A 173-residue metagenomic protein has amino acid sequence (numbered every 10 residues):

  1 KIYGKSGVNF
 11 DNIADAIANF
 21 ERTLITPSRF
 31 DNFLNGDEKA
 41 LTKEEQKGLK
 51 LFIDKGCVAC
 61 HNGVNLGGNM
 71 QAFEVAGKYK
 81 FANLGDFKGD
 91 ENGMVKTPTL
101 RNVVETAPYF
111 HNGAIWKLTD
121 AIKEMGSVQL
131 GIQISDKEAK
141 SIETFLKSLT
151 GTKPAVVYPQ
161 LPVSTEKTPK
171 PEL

Functional and structural regions predicted by a protein language model:
K1-L173: Periplasmic c-type cytochrome electron-transfer domains
